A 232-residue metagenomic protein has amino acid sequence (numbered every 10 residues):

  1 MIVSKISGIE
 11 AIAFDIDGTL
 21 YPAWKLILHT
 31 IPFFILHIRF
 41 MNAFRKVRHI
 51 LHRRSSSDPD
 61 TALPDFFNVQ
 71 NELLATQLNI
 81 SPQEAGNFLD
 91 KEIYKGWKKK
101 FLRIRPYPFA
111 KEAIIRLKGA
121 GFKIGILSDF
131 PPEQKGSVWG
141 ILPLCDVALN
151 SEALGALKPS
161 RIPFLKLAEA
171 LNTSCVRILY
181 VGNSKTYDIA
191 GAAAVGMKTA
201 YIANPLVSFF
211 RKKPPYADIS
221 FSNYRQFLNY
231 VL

Functional and structural regions predicted by a protein language model:
M1-F14, K111-L232: Asp-based, Mg2+/Mn2+-dependent phosphohydrolase catalytic module
M1-R53: Active-site neighborhood of HAD-like aspartate-dependent phosphohydrolases
K25, I104-Y107, P163: A generic "structured core" feature
H29-F33, V69, L73, E112 (+2 more regions): Alpha-helical elements of Rossmann-like donor-binding domains used by nucleotide-donor carbohydrate transfer enzymes
H52-K95, R116: A metal-dependent, Asp-based hydrolase signature
L63-P64, P106, G125, V181: Charged, low-complexity surface patches
K95-I104: Surface-exposed cleft-lining segments at the edges of enzyme active sites
